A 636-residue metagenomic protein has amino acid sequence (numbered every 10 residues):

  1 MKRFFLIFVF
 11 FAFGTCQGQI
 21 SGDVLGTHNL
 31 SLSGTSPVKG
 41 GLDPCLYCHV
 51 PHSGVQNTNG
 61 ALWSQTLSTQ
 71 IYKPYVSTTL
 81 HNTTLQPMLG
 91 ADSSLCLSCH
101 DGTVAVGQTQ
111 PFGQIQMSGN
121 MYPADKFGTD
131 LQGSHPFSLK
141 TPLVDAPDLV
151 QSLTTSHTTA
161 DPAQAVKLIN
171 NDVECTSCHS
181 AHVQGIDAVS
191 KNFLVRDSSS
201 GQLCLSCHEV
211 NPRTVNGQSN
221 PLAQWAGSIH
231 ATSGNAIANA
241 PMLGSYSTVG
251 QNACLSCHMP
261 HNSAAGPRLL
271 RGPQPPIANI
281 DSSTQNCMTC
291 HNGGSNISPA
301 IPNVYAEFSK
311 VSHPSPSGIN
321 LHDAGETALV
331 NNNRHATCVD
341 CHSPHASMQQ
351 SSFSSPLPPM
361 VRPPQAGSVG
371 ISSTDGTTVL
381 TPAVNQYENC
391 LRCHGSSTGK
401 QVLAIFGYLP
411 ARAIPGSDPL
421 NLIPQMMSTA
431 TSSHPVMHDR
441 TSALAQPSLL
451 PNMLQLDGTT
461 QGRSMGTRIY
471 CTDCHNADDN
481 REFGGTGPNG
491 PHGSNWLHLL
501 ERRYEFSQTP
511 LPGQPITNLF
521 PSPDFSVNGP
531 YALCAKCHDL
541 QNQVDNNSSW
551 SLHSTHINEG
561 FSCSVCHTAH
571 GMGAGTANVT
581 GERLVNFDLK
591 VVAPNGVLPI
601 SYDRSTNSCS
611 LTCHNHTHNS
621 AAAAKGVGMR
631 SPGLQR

Functional and structural regions predicted by a protein language model:
F4-A12: Sec-dependent N-terminal signal peptides
G14-G18: Sec/Tat signal peptide C-region and signal peptidase I cleavage site
Q19-R636: A motif-centric signal for short, conserved binding hotspots located in accessible loops or intrinsically disordered
